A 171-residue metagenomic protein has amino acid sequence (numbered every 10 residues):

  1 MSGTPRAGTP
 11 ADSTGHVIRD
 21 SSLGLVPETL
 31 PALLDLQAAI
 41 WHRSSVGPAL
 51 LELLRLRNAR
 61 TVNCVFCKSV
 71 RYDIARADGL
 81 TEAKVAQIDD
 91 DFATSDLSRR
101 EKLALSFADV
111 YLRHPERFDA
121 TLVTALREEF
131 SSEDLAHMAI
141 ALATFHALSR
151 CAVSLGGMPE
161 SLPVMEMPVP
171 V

Functional and structural regions predicted by a protein language model:
M1-E52, Y72-R76, P170-V171: Mobile cap/lid helix-loop segments that border enzyme active or cofactor-binding sites and regulate substrate access
V17-S21, P48-C64, A93, E129 (+1 more regions): Alpha-helical scaffold segments that form or flank carboxylate-/histidine-based iron centers
S22-G24, T29, D90-H114: Short Fe-S-cluster ligation motifs
Q37, L53-N58, I88-D89, A104-L112 (+1 more regions): Short alpha-helical scaffolding segments that buttress acidic/His motifs in well-ordered protein cores
R55-A86: Conserved alpha-helical segments that form or flank metal/cofactor-binding pockets of metalloenzymes
R100-A141: Acidic/histidine-rich alpha-helical segments that form the ligand environment of transition-metal centers
S132-V171: Preference for long, well-ordered alpha-helical segments
